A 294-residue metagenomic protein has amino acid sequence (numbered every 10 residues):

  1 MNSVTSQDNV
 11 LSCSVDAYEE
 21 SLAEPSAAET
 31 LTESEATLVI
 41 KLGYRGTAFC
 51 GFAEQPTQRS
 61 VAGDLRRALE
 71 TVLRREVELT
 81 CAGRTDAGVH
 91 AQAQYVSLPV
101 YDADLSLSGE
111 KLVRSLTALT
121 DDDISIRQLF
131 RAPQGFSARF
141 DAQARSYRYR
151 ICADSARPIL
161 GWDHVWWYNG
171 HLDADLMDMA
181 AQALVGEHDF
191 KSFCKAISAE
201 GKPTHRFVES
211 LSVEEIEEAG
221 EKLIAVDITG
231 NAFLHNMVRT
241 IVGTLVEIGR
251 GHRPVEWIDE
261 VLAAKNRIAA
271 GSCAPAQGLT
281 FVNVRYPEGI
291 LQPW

Functional and structural regions predicted by a protein language model:
N2-W294: Structured-RNA-binding interfaces characteristic of tRNA pseudouridine synthases
